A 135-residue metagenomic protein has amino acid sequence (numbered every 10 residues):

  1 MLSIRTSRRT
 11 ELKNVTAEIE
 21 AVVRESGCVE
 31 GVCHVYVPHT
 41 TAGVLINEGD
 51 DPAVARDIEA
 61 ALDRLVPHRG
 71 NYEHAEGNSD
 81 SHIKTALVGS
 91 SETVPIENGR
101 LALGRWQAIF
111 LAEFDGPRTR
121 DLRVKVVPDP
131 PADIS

Functional and structural regions predicted by a protein language model:
M1-S135: Active-site histidine-anchored catalytic micro-motif
